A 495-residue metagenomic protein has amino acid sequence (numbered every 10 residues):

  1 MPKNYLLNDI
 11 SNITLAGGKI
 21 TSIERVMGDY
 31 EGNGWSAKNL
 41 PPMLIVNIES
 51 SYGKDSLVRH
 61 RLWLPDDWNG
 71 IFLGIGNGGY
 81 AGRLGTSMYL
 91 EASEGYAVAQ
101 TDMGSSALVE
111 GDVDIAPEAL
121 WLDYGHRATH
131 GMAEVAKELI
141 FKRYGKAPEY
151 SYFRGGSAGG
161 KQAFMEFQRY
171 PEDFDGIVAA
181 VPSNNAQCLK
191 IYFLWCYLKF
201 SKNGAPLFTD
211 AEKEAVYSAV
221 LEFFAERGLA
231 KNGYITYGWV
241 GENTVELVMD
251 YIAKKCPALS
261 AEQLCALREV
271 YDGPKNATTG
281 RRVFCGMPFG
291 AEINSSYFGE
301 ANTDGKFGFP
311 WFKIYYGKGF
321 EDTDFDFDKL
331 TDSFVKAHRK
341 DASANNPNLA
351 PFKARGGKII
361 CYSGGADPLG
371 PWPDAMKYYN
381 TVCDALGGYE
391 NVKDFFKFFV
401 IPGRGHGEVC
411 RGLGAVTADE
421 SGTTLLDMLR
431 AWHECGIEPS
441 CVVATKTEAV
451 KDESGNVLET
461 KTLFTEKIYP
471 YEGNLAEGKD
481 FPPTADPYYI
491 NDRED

Functional and structural regions predicted by a protein language model:
M1-N69, G85, K231-F320, D419-G422 (+3 more regions): Catalytic-loop region of hydrolases
G70-F72, G95-G104, K358, F395-K397: A fold-wide structural signal in alpha/beta-hydrolase
G79-G145, I191, E321-F334, R339-D341 (+1 more regions): Cap/lid segment of the alpha/beta-hydrolase catalytic domain
K146-S157: Alpha/beta-hydrolase fold nucleophile elbow
G160-P171: Short glycine-enriched nucleophile-adjacent loop and the immediately C-terminal alpha-helix near the catalytic center
E166, F174-K275, V400, T417-T423 (+1 more regions): A catalytic-pocket lid/entrance helix-loop region that shapes and gates access to the active site across common
C361-S363: Short beta-strand/loop motif that positions the catalytic acidic residue of the alpha/beta-hydrolase fold
L369-P373: Conserved alpha/beta-hydrolase "acid-adjacent" motif
